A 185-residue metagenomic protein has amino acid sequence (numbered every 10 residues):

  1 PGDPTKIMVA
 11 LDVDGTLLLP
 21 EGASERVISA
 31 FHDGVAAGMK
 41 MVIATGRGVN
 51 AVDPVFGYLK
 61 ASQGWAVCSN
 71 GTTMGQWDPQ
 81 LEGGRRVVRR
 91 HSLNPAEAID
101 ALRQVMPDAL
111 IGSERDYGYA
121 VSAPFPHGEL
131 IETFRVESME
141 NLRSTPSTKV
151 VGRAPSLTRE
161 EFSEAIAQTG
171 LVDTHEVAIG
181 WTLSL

Functional and structural regions predicted by a protein language model:
P1, G57-Y58, Q63-A66, R103 (+2 more regions): Short secondary-structure boundary/capping segments
P1-V13, A36: Non-catalytic pre-domain segments flanking phosphatase-related domains
E25-H127: Active-site phosphate-binding/coordination module
D108-L185: Conserved acidic, metal-coordinating active-site core of Asp-based, Mg2+-dependent phosphoryl-transfer enzymes
